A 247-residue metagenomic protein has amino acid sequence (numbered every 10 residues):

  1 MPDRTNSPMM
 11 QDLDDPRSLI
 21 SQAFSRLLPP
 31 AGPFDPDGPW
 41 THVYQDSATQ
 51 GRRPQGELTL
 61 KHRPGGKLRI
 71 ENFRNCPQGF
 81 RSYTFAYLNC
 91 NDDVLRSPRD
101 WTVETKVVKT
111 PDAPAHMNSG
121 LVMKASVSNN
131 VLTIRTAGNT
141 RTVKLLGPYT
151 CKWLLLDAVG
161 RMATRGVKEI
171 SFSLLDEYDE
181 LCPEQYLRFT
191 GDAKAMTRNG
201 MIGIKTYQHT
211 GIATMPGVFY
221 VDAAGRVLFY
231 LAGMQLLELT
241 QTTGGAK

Functional and structural regions predicted by a protein language model:
M1-S128, T136, R165-K247: Acidic, serine/threonine-rich low-complexity disordered tracts
A137-Y178: Beta-strand/loop-rich accessory regions of lumenal/periplasmic or secreted enzymes, predominantly carbohydrate-active
